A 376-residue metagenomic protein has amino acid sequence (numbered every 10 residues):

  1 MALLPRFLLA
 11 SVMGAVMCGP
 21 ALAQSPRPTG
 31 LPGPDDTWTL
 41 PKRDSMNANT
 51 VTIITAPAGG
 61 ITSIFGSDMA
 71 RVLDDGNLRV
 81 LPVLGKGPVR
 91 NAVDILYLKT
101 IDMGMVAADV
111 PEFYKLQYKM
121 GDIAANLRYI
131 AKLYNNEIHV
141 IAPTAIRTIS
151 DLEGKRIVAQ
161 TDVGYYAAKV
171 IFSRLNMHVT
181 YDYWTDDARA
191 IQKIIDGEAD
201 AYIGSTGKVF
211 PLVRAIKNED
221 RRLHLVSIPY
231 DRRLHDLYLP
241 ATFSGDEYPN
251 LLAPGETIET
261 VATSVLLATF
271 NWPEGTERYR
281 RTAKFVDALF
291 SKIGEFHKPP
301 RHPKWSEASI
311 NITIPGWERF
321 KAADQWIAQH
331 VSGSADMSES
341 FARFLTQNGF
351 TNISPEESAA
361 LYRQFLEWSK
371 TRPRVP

Functional and structural regions predicted by a protein language model:
M1-S11: Bacterial N-terminal signal peptides that target proteins for export
L9-G19: Bacterial N-terminal signal peptides
Q24-I53, A145-K155: Immediate post-signal peptide segment of exported/extracytoplasmic ligand-binding proteins
G30-P32, W38-A48, T206-D220, L225 (+2 more regions): An extracytoplasmic/periplasmic, membrane-proximal ligand-sensing/linker region
T50-L73, V80, N136-D196: Bilobed "Venus flytrap"/periplasmic-binding protein-like clamshell domains and structurally analogous long
S67-R71, P82-D122, A190-K193, V209-I216: Pocket-flanking alpha-helical
A108-D109, Y118, M177-E277: Pocket-lining segment of extracytoplasmic ligand-binding domains
Q160-R174, P240-P315: Ligand-binding clefts/hinges and TM-proximal coupling segments of bilobed small-molecule sensing domains
